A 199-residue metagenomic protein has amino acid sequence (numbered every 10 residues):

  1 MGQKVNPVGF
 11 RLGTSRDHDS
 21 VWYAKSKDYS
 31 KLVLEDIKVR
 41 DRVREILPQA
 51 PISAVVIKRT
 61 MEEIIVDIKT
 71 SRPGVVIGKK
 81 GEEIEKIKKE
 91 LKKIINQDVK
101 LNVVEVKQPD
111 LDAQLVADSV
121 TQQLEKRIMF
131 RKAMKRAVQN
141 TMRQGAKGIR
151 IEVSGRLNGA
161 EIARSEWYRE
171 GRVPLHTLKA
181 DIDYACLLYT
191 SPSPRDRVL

Functional and structural regions predicted by a protein language model:
M1-I65, K69, V76, R195: N-terminal, positively charged regions that mediate nucleic acid binding
V21-S30, R72-G74, N102-V106, D118-L124: Short hinge/gating elements
K38-I57, K126-G145, Y184-A185: Phosphate-interacting basic helix/loop segments used at nucleotide- and nucleic-acid interfaces
V43, V76-Q97, A137, I182-C186: Short, non-transmembrane amphipathic alpha-helical segments
K58-S71, N102-A117: Short, charge-patterned binding micro-sites
D67-E82, S154-A160: A short interface-forming secondary-structure element
M142-Q144, E152-L187: Short, hydrophobic/π-rich interface segment
Y189-D196: Conserved small/polar residues in nucleotide/adenosyl-binding loops
